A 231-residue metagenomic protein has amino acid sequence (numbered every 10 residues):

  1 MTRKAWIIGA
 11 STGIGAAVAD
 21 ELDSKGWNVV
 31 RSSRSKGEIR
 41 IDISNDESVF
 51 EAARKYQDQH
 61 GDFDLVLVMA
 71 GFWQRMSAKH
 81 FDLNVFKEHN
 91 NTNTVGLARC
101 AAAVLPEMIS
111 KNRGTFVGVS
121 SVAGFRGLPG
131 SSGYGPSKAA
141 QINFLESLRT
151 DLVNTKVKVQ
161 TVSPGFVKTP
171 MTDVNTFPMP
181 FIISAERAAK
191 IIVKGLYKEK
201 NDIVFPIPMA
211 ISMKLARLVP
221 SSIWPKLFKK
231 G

Functional and structural regions predicted by a protein language model:
S11, A19: N-terminal Rossmann NAD(P)H-binding glycine-rich loop of SDR-like oxidoreductase domains
R34-E47: Rossmann-fold cofactor-recognition segment
M69-Q74: Conserved NAD(P)H cofactor-binding loop of Rossmann-fold oxidoreductase domains
S77-E88: Substrate-binding pocket helix/loop in short-chain dehydrogenase/reductase
A101, S137: Active-site helix of classical SDR
S121: Residue(s) in the substrate-gating loop at a strand-loop-helix junction that position the organic substrate next
T161, F177-M213: C-terminal helical subdomain
